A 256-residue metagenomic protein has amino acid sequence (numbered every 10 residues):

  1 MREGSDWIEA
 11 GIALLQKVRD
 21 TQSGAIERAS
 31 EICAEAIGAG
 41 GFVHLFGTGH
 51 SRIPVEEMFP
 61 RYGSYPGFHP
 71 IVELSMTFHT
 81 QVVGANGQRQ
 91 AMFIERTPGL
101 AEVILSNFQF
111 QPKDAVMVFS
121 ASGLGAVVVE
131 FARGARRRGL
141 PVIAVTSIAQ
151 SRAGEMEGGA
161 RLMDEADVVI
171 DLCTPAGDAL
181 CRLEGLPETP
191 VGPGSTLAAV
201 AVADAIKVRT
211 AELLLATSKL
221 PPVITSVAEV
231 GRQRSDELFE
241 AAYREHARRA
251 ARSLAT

Functional and structural regions predicted by a protein language model:
M1-G4, S23, S30, T196-A203: Amphipathic, non-membrane alpha-helical segments in soluble helical-bundle scaffolds
M1-T21: Generic N-terminal amphipathic, Lys/Arg-enriched alpha-helix
T21-A29, V43, L215-I224: Flexible, glycine/charged-enriched surface loops at secondary-structure junctions
T21-G38, I104: A short, well-structured juxtamembrane/interface segment
G38, L45-K207: Glycine-rich phosphate-binding loops that contact phosphosugars or nucleotide phosphates
D178-C181, P187, A201, E212-L238: Internal, active-site/partner-interface "lid" segment
V230-T256: Acidic, Ser/Thr-rich low-complexity intrinsically disordered segments
